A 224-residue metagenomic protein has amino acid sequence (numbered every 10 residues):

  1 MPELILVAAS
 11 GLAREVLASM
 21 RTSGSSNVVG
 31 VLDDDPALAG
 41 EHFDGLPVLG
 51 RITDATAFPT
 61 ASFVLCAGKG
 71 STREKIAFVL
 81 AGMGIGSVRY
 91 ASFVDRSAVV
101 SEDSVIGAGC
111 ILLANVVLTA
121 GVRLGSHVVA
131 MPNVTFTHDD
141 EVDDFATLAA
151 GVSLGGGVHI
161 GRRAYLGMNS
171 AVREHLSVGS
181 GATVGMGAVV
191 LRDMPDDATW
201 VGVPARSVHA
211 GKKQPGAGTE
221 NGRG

Functional and structural regions predicted by a protein language model:
M1-F43, L49, T56-A57: Hydrophobic, well-ordered beta-alpha structural blocks that scaffold small-molecule cofactor pockets
L12, G68-T72, R206: Short glycine-rich anion-binding loops that position phosphate/pyrophosphate groups of nucleotides and phosphorylated
L17-S19, D44, K75-V79, L124 (+2 more regions): Short amphipathic alpha-helical segments
V29, A61-S62, A108: Conserved acidic residues
P36-V99: Phosphate-bearing ligand-interacting subdomains that bind or position ATP/ADP/UDP/GDP/NAD(P) or nucleotide-linked
S92-V208: Structural signal for interior beta-strand "rungs" in well-ordered beta-sheet cores of soluble enzyme domains
A198, G202-G224: …primarily DNA-binding HTH/wHTH and HhH modules…
